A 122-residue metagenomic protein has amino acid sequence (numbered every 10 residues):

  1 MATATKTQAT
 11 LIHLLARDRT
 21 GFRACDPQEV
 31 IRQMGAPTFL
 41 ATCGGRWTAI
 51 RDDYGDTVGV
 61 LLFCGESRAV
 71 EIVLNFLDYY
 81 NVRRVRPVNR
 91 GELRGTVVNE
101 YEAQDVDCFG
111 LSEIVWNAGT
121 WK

Functional and structural regions predicted by a protein language model:
A2-C25, V88-K122: Mixed-charge, Lys/Arg-enriched low-complexity segments
A2-G65: Negatively charged, low-complexity tracts enriched in Asp/Glu with abundant Ser/Thr
M34, F39-L40, A69, V73 (+2 more regions): Extended hydrophobic/Leu-rich segments
G45-W47, V70, V82: Generic structural motif
L61, N81-R83, E100, D105: Ser/Thr- (and often Asn-) enriched beta-sheet segments in non-cytosolic proteins
L62-V70, D78: Polar, low-complexity loop segments and adjacent catalytic/binding residues used for recognizing and processing sugar
V73-F76, W121: Surface-exposed, well-ordered secondary-structure segments
F76-R90: Short, surface-exposed beta-strand/strand-loop-strand elements in extracellular ectodomains
